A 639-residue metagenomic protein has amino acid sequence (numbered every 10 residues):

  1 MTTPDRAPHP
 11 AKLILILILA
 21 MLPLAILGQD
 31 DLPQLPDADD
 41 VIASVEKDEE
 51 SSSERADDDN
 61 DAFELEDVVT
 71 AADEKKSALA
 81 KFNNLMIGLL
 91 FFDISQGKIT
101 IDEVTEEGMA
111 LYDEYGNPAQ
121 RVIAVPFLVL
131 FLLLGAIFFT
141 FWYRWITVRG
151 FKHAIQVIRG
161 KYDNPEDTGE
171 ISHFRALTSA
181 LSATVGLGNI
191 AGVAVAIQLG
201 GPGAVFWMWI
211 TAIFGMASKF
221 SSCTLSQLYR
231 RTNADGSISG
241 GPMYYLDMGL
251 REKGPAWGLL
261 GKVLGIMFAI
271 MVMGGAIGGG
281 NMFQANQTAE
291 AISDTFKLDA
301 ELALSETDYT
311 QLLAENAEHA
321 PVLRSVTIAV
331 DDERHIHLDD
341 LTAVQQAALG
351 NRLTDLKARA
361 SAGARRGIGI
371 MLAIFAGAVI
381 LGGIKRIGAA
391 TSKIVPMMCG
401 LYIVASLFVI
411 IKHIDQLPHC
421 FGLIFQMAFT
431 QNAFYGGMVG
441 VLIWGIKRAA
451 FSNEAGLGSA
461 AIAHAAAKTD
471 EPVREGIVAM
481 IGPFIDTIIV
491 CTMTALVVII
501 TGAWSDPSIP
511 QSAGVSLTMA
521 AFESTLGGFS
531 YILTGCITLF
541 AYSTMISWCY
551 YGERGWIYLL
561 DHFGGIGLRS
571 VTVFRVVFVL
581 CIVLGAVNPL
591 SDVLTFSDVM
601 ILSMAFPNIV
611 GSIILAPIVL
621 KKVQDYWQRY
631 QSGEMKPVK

Functional and structural regions predicted by a protein language model:
H9, L15-L187, I197-A204, G215 (+1 more regions): N-terminal alpha-helical transmembrane segments of multi-pass membrane transport and channel/translocase proteins
F131, Y143-I155, A285-I292, A364-K412 (+3 more regions): Membrane-interface loop-to-helix entry segments
F139-T140, L181-S182, T211-I238, D247-N286 (+8 more regions): Helix-loop-helix module between adjacent transmembrane segments
W142-V148, N189-V193, P202, G275-Q287 (+5 more regions): Transmembrane helix-loop junctions in multi-pass membrane proteins
W145-H173, V195-V205, W209, A217-L259 (+3 more regions): Flexible loop linkers connecting adjacent transmembrane helices in multi-pass alpha-helical membrane transporters
E166-L199, A234-L250, M267-M273, M438-F484 (+1 more regions): Alpha-helical membrane segments and immediately flanking helix-loop junctions that form or couple to the substrate/ion
F220-R230, A234, E306-A320, A329 (+6 more regions): Extracellular/periplasmic helix-exit of transmembrane alpha-helices
A256-G261, G535, A541-L584, A616-K639: C-terminal membrane-solvent junction of multi-pass transporters and transport-like membrane proteins
